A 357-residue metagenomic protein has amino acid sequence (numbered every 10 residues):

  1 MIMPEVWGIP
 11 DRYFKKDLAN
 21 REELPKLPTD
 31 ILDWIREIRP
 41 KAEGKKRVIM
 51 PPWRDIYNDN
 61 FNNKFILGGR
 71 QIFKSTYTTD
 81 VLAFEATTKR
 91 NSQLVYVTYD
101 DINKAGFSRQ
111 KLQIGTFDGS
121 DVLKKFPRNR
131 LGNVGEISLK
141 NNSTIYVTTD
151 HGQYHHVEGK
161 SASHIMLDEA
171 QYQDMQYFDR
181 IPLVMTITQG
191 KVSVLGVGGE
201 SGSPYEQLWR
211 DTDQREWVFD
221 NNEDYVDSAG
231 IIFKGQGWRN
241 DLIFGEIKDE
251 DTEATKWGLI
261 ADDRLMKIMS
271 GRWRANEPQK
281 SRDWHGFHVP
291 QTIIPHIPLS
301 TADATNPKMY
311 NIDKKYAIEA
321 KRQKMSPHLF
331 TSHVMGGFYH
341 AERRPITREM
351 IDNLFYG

Functional and structural regions predicted by a protein language model:
M1-G357: Phosphate/NTP-binding elements of NTP-utilizing enzymes
